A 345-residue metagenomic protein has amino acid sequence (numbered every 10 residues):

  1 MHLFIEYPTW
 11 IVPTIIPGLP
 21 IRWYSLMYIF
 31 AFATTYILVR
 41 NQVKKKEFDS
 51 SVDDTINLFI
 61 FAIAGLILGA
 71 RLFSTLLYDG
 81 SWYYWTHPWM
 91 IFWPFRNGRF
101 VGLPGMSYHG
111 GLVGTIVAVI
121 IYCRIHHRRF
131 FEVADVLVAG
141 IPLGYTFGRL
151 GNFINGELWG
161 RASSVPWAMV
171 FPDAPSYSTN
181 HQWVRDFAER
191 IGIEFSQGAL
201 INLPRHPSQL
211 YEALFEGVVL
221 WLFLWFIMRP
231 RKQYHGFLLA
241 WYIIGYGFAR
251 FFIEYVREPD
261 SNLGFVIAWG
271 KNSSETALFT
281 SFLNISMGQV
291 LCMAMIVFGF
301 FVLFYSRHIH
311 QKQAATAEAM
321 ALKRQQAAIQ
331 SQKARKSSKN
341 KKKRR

Functional and structural regions predicted by a protein language model:
M1-R345: Hydrophobic, membrane-interfacing alpha helices
